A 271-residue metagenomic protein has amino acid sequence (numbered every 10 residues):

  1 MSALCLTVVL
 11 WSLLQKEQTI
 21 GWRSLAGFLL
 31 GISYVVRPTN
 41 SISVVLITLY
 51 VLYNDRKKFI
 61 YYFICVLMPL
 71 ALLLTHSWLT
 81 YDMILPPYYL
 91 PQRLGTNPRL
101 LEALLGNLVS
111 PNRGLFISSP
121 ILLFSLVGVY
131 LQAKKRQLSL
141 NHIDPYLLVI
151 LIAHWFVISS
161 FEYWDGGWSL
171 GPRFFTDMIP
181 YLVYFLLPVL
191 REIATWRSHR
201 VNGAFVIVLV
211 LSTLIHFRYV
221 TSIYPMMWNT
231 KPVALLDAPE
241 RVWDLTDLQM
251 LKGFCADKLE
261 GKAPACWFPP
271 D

Functional and structural regions predicted by a protein language model:
M1-S2, V36, I42, S118 (+2 more regions): Hydrophobic/aromatic-rich transmembrane helices and adjacent perimembrane loops
T7-S12, G21-R37, V44-Y50, V66-M68 (+1 more regions): Membrane-interface alpha helices of multi-pass inner-membrane proteins
G21, I42-L67, F124-L140: Perimembrane helix-loop-helix junctions
W22, Y62, L138-L151, H199-V206: Membrane-interfacial loop-to-transmembrane alpha-helix junctions, especially the N-terminal start
K58-G128, D144-I158, I179, L211-M226: Membrane-lumen/periplasm interface segments of specific transmembrane helices in polyprenyl phosphate-linked
I158-L170: Interfacial helix-loop-helix junctions of multi-pass membrane proteins
S169, F205-D271: Membrane-embedded, lumen/periplasm-facing catalytic core of multi-pass transferases that use lipid-linked donors
